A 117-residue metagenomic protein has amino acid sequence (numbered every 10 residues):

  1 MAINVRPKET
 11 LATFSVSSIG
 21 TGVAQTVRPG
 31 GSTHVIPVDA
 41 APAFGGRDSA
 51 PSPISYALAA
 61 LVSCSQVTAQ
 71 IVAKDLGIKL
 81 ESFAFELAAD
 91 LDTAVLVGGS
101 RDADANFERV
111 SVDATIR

Functional and structural regions predicted by a protein language model:
M1-A59, A69-R117: Extended beta-strand/beta-hairpin segments
